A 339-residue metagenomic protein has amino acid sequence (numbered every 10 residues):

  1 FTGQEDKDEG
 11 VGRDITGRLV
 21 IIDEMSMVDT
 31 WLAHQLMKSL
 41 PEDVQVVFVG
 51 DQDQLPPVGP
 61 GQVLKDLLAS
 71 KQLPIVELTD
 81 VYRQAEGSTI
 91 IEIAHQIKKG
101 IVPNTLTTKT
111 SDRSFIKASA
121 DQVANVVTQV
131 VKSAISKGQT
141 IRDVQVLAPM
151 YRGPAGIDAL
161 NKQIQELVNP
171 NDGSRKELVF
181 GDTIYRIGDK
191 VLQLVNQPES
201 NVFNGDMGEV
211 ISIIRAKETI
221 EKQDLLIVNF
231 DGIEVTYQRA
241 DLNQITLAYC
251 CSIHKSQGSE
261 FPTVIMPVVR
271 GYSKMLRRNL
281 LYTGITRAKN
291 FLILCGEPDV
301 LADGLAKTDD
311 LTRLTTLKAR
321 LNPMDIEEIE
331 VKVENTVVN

Functional and structural regions predicted by a protein language model:
F1-K38, D80-V81: Conserved P-loop NTPase motor core of helicases/translocases
K7, G173-G181, L247-I253: Short alpha-helix capping/helix-loop boundary micro-motifs
T16-L19, D43-V47, F291-L292: Loop/turn-to-beta-strand initiation segments
V20-V28, Q52-D53, S256, F261 (+1 more regions): Conserved Walker B
V28, L55, P198-S200, A216-E218 (+1 more regions): Short beta-strands and strand-coil junctions in structured, solvent-facing domains, enriched
E42, Q52-L192, Q197-S200, I211: Conserved helicase motor core of P-loop NTPases
F48, V146-A148, M266, L294: Structural beta-sheet core signal
K99, Q193, D206-N339: C-terminal accessory regions
